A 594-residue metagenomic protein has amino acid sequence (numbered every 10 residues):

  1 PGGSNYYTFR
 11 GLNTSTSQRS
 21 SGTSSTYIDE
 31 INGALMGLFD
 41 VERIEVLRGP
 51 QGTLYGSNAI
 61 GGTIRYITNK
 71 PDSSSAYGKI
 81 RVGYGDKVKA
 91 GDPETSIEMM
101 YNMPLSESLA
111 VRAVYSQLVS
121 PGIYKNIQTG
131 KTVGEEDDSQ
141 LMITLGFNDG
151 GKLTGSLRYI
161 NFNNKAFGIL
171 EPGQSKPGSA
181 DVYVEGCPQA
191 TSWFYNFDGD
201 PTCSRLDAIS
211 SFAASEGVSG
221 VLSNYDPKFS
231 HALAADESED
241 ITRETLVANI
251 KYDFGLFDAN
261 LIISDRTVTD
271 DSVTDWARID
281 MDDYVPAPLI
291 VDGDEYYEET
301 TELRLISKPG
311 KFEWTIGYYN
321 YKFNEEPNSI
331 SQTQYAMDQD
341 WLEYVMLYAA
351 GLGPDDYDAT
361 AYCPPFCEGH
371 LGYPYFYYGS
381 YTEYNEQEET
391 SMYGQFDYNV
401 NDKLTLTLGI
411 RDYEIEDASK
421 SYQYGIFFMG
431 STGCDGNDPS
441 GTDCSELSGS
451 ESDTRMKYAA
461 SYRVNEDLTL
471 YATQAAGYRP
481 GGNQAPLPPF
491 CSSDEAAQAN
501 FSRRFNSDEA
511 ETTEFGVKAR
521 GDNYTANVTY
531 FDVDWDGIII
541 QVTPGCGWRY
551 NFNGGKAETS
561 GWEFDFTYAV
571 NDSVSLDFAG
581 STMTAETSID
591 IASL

Functional and structural regions predicted by a protein language model:
P1-I31: Extracytoplasmic beta-strand/coil segments of soluble accessory domains associated with Gram-negative outer-membrane
T23, L38-R43, R48, T53-N126 (+6 more regions): Outer-membrane beta-barrel translocator/receptor signature
S108-V111, G151-G155, L256-A259, K311-W314 (+4 more regions): Repeated loop/turn-to-beta-strand initiation elements of outer-membrane beta-barrel proteins
I123-T132, I169-A232, D275-I290, I330-T382 (+4 more regions): Solvent-exposed loop segments that connect transmembrane elements
G130, E136-T315, K322-N324, E514 (+1 more regions): Outer-membrane beta-barrel domain signature, strongest for Gram-negative TonB-dependent receptors and also present
G146-N148, L305-I306, G317-Y321, E383-V533 (+2 more regions): Structural signature of Gram-negative outer-membrane beta-barrels, strongest in the C-terminal barrel of TonB-dependent
T242-V268, I290-I426, S461-R463, R520 (+1 more regions): Face-selective signature of the C-terminal outer-membrane beta-barrel domain
E313, D402-L406, T525, Y530-D534 (+1 more regions): Gram-negative outer-membrane beta-barrel transporters
